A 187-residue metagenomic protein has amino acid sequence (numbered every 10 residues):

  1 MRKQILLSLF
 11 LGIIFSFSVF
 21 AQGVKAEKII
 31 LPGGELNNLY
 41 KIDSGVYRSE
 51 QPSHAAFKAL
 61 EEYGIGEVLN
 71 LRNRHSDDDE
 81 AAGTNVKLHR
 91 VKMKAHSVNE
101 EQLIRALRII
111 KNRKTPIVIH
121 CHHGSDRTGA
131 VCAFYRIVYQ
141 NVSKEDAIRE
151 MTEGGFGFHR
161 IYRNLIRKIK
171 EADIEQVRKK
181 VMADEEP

Functional and structural regions predicted by a protein language model:
M1-L9: Bacterial N-terminal signal peptides that target proteins for export
S8-S18: Bacterial N-terminal signal peptides
F17-I117, V131-P187: Cys-dependent protein tyrosine phosphatase-like superfamily
C121: Short cysteine clusters
G124: Substrate/cofactor-recognition hotspot
T128: Ser/Thr-glycine-rich phosphate-binding loops at phosphate-binding pockets of nucleotides, nucleotide cofactors
